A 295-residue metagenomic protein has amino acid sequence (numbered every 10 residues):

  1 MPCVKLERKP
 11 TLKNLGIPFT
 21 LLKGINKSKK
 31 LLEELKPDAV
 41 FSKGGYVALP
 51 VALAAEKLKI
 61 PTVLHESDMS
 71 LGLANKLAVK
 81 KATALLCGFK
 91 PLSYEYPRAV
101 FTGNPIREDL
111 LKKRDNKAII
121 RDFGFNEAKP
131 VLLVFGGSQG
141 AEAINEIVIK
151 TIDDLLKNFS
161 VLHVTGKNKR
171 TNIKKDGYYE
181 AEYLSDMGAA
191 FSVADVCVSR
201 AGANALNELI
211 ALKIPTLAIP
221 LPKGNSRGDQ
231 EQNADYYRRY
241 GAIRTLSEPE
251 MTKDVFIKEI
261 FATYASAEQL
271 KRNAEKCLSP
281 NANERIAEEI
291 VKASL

Functional and structural regions predicted by a protein language model:
M1-K30, L246-P249: Conserved nucleotide-sugar phosphate-binding/catalytic loop shared by glycosyltransferases and other
N26-F41, V47-V63, K76-K81: Glycosyltransferases and closely related glycan-assembly transferases that use nucleotide-activated donors
P37-A39, L184, A189-N207, I214-P215: Acidic donor-binding loop of glycosyltransferase active sites
E56-K117, F125: Active-site-proximal region of nucleotide-activated glycan assembly enzymes, centered on histidine/acidic-rich loops
L111, N116-A118, F125-S199, E231-A234 (+2 more regions): Donor-nucleotide binding loops and adjacent catalytic segments primarily of GT-B fold Leloir glycosyltransferases
S199, P215-R227: Short hydrophobic beta-strand element within catalytic cores of glycosyltransferases and related nucleotide-activated
S266-P280: A short, well-ordered alpha-helix in the C-terminal region of glycosyltransferases
S279-L295: C-terminal alpha-helical cap of glycosyltransferases
